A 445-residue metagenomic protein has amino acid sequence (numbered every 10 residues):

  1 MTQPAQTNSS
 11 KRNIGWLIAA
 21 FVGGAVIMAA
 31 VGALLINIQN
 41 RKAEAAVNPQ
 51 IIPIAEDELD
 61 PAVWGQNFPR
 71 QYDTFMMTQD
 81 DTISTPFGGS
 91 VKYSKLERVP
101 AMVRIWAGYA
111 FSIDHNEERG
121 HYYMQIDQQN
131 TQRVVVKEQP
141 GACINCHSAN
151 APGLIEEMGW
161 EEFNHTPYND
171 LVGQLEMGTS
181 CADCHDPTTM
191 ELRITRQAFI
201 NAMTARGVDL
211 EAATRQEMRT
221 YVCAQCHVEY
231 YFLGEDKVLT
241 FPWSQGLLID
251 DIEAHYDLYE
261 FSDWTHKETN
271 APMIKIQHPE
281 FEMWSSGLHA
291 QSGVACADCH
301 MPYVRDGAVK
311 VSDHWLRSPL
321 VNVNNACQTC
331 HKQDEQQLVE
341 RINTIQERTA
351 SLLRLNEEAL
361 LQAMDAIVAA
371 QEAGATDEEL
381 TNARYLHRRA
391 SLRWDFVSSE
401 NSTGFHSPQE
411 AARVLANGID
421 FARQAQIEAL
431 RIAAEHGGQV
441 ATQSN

Functional and structural regions predicted by a protein language model:
T2-T7, N445: Short, charged juxtamembrane terminal tails flanking transmembrane helices
P4, R12-F21, V31-E118, E156-D298 (+1 more regions): Primarily the internal scaffold of c-type cytochrome electron-transfer domains, especially repeated/multiheme c-type
S9-N13, V26-I27, H147, R305: Low-complexity, Gly/Pro
E118-G141, G173: Long, charge-dense tracts
Q125-V135, N150-H165: Long, mid-chain structured domain cores
P140-P152: Long, hydrophobic/aromatic-enriched structural stretches that serve as scaffold segments
G438-N445: A eukaryotic intrinsically disordered, low-complexity regulatory tract that is acidic and Ser/Pro-rich, enriched
